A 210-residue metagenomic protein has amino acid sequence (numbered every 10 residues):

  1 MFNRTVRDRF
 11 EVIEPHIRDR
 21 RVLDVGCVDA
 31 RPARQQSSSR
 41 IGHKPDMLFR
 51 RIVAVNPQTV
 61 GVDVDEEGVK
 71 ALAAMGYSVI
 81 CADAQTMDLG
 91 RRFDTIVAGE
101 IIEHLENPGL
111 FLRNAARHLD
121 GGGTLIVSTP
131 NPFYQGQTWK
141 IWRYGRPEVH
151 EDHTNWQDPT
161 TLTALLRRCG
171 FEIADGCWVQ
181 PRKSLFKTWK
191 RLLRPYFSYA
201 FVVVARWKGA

Functional and structural regions predicted by a protein language model:
N3-R20, H43-L48: Conserved alpha-helix/loop element of class I SAM-dependent methyltransferases that forms part of the SAM/SAH-binding
R4-R7, C27, R31-Q35, R40 (+4 more regions): S-adenosyl-L-methionine-dependent methyltransferase catalytic module, highlighting the catalytic core
D24: Class I SAM-dependent methyltransferase core
P32-A54: SAM cofactor-binding core of SAM-dependent methyltransferases, primarily the Rossmann-like beta-alpha-beta module
Q58-D63: Conserved SAM-binding motif I beta-strand of class I
M75-T86: Conserved SAM-binding strand-loop segment of SAM-dependent methyltransferases
Q85-I96: A short acidic, Gly/Pro-enriched loop at the edge of an enzyme's catalytic core that lines a small-molecule cofactor
A98-I101: A short beta-strand submotif of the Rossmann-like class I SAM-dependent methyltransferase core that lines
